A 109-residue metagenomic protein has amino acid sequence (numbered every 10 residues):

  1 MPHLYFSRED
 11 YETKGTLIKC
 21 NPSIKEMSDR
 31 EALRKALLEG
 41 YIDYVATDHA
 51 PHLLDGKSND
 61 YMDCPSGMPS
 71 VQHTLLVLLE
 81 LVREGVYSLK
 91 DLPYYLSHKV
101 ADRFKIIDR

Functional and structural regions predicted by a protein language model:
M1-V45: Histidine/acidic residue-rich metal-binding segments in metalloenzymes
L17, Y44, A50-R109: His/Asp/Glu-enriched, well-ordered alpha-helical/loop segment that forms or immediately abuts the divalent-metal
